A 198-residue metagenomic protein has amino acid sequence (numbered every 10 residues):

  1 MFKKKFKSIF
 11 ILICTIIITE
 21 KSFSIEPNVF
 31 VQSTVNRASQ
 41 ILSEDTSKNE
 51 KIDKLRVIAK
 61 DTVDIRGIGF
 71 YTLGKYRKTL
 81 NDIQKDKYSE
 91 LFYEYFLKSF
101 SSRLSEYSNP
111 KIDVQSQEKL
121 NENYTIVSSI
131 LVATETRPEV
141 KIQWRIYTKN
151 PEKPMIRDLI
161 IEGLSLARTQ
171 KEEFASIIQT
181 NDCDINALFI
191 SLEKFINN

Functional and structural regions predicted by a protein language model:
F2-F10: Bacterial N-terminal signal peptides that target proteins for export
T19-E20: N-terminal signal peptide c-region/cleavage motif recognized by signal peptidases
E26-L104: Early exported N-terminus immediately downstream of N-terminal targeting peptides
T72, F92, S116-E118, I130-A133 (+2 more regions): A mature extracytoplasmic/lumenal domain signature
K98-V140, S191, F195-N198: Surface-exposed, charged secondary-structure patches
E139-R168: Short beta-strand edge/turn micro-motifs at domain boundaries
D158-N198: Low-complexity, intrinsically disordered terminal/linker segments enriched in charged and Gly/Pro repeats
